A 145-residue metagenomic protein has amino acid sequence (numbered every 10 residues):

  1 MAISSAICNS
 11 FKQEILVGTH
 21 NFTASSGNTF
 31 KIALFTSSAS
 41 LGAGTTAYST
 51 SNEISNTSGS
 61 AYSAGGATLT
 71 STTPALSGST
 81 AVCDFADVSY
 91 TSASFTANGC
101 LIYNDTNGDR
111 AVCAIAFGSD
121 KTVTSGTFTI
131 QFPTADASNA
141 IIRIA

Functional and structural regions predicted by a protein language model:
M1-N98, D105-A145: Small cysteine-rich, disulfide-bonded extracellular modules of the LU/uPAR three-finger superfamily and closely related
